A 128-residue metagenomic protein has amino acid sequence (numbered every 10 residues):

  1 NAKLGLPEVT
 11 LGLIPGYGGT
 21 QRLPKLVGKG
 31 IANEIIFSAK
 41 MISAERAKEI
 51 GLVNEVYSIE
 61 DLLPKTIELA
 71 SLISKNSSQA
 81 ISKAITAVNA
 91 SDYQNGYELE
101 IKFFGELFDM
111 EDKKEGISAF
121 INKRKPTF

Functional and structural regions predicted by a protein language model:
N1-A2, A44, V53-E98, G105 (+2 more regions): C-terminal long alpha-helix characteristic of the crotonase
N1-I36, I50, K65, L69: CoA-thioester-processing core
G19-R22, I31, A80-K83, E100-F103 (+1 more regions): Hydrophobic alpha-helical segments typical of transmembrane helices and their membrane-interface/capping positions
L23, A47, A84, F120: Terminal peptide-recognition signature
K40-R46: Acidic, divalent-metal-coordinating active-site segment for phosphoryl/phosphodiester hydrolysis, typified by short
I50-G51, K123: Structural motif
D109-K113, A119: Interdomain hinge/lid region at the active-site interface of Rossmann-like NAD(P)-dependent oxidoreductases
S118-F128: Terminal low-complexity tails and localization/encapsulation signals of metabolic enzymes
